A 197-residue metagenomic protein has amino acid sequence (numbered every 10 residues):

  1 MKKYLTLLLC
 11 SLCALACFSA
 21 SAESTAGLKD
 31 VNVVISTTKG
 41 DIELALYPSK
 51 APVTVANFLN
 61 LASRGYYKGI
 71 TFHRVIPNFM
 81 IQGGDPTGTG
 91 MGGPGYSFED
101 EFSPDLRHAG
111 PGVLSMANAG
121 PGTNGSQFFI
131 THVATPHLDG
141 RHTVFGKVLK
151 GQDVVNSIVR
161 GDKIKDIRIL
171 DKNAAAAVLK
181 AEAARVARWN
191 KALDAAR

Functional and structural regions predicted by a protein language model:
M1-Y4: Positively charged n-region of N-terminal signal peptides that target proteins for export
T6-L9, A16-R197: Cyclophilin-like peptidyl-prolyl cis-trans isomerases
